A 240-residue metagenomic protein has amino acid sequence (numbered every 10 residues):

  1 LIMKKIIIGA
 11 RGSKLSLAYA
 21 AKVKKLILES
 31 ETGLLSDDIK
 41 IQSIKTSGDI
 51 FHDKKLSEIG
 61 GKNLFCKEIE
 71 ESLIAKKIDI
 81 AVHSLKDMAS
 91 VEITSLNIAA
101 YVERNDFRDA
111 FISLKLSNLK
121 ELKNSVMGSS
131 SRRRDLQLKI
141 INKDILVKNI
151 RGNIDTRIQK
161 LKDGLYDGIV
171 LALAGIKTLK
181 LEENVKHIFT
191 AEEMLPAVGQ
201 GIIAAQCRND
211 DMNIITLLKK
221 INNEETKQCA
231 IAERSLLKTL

Functional and structural regions predicted by a protein language model:
I2-K45, I50-H52, E58, L85 (+2 more regions): Small-molecule-sensing regulatory modules
I7-G9, Q42, A81, A99 (+1 more regions): Short, well-ordered beta-strand segments
D53-I80: Short, structured active-site "lid" loops
D79, K86-D87: Structured, non-catalytic alpha/beta "coupling" segments that mediate domain-domain communication and provide generic
L85-K86, T94-I145: A conserved helix-loop-strand patch within extracytoplasmic ligand-binding domains of the periplasmic binding
